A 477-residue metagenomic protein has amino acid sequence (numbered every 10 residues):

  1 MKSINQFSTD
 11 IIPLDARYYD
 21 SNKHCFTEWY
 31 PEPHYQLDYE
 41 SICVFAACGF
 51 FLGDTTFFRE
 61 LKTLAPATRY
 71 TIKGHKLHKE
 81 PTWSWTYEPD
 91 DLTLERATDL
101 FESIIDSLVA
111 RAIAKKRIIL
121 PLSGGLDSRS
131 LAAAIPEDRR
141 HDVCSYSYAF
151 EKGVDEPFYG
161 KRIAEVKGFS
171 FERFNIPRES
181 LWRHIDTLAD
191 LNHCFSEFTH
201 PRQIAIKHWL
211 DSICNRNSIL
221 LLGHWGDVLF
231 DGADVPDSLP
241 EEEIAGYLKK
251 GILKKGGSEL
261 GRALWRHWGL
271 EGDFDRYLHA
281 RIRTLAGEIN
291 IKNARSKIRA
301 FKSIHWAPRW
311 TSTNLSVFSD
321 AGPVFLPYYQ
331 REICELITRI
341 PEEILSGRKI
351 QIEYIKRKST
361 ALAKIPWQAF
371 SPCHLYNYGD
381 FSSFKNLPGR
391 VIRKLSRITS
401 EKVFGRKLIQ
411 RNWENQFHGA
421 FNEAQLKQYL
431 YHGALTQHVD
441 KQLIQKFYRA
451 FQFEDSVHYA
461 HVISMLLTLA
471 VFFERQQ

Functional and structural regions predicted by a protein language model:
M1-E179, L467-L469, R475: Cysteine-centered catalytic environments shared across enzyme families
S8-D10, T27-W29, E88-D91, D127-S130 (+5 more regions): Short catalytic/ligand-binding loop motif for oxyanion handling, primarily in non-cytosolic enzymes, centered on
L61-A65, N215, K255-Q477: Adenosyl-5′-phosphate
T86-E95, I118, C144-S147, L188-H193 (+3 more regions): Glycine- and acidic
R96, L100-I104, L126, S130 (+13 more regions): Generic recognition of stable, solvent-exposed alpha-helical segments in well-folded globular domains
P157, K161-N192, L222, L278-G287: A conserved beta-strand->alpha-helix junction
T187-N192, D231-G246, E343-I344, S371: Short secondary-structure boundary/capping segments
K207-D273, A321-Y329: Active-site adenylate/phosphate-handling loop in enzymes that bind or generate adenylated species
